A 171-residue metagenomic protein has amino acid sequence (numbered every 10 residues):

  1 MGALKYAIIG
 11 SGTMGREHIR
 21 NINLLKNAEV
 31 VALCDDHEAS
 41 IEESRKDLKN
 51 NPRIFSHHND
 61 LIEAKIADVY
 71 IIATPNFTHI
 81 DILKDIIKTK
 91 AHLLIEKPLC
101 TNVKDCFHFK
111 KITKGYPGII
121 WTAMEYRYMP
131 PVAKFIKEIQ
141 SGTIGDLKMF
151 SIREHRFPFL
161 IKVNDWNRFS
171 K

Functional and structural regions predicted by a protein language model:
M1-K49: N-terminal Rossmann-like dinucleotide-binding module
G2-L4, G118, G145-K148: Nucleotide donor/acceptor-binding cores
E17, E43, D60, V69 (+4 more regions): Alpha-helical elements of Rossmann-like donor-binding domains used by nucleotide-donor carbohydrate transfer enzymes
V30, N51, A67-Y70, I144-L147: Local beta-strand N-terminus motif with an aromatic residue
E43-N51, H108, I112-G115: Short, conserved SAM-binding/catalytic segment of Class I S-adenosyl-L-methionine-dependent methyltransferases
P52-H58: Conserved SAM-binding strand-loop segment of SAM-dependent methyltransferases
I62-A64, D68-N76, I80-R127, G142: Beta-strand-loop-alpha-helix segment that lines the small-molecule cofactor/substrate pocket of alpha/beta enzymes
Y126-K171: Predominantly a Rossmann-like dinucleotide-binding segment in NAD(P)-dependent oxidoreductases
